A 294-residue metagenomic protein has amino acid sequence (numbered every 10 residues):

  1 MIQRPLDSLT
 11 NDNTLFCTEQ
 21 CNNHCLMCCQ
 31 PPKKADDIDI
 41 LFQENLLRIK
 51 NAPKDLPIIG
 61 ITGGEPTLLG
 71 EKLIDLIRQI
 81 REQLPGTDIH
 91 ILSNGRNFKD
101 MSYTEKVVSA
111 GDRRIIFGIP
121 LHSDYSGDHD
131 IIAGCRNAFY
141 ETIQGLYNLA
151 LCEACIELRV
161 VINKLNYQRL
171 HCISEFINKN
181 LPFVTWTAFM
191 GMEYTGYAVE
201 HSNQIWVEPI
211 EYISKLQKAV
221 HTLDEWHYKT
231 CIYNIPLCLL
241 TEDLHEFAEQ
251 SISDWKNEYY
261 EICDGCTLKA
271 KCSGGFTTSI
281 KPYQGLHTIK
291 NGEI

Functional and structural regions predicted by a protein language model:
M1-L9, C231-W255: Short, charged low-complexity linear segments at domain edges
M1-N11, N23, N203-Q204, E208 (+2 more regions): Flexible, acidic/Gly-rich N-terminal and inter-domain linker regions that tether and position cofactor-handling modules
R4-F42: Canonical Radical SAM [4Fe-4S] cluster-binding loop centered on the CxxxCxxC motif and its immediate flanking residues
C29-L41, K54-L69, R81-K99, G111-I143 (+2 more regions): Core AdoMet radical
L47-T67, L286-I294: Short Fe-S-cluster ligation motifs
I59, R114-G118, Y140-S202, I213-I235: Conserved C-terminal portion of the radical SAM core fold that forms the substrate/S-adenosylmethionine-binding
E71-R78, K99-S109, Q168-F176: Distinct, well-ordered alpha-helical segments
T241-I294: Flexible mid-to-C-terminal extensions adjoining Fe-S/redox cofactors in radical SAM and related proteins
